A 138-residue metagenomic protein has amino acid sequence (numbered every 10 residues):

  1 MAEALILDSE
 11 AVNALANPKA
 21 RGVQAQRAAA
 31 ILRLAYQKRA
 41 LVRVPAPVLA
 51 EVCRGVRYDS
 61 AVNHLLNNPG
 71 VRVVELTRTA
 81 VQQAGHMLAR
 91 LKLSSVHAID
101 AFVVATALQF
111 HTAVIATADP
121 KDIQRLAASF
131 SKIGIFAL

Functional and structural regions predicted by a protein language model:
M1-V44, C53-P69, F130-S131: Short, well-structured N-terminal submotif of metal-dependent ribonuclease cores
E3, R72-K121, I133: Active-site neighborhoods of divalent-metal-dependent phosphate/nucleic-acid chemistry enzymes
L7-D8, V44-P45, V96-H97, P120 (+1 more regions): Histidine- and aromatic-rich ligand-binding microenvironments
V12-N13, L49, V81, I123: A generic structural signal for short hydrophobic patches within well-formed alpha-helices
A14-N17, A98-A101, R125: Generic structural "secondary-structure junction" signal
A20, L49, P120: Short, glycine/serine-rich, charged loops/turns that create anion-binding and catalytic segments at active sites
I31, L41, A46-R57, V62-S94 (+1 more regions): Mobile, glycine- and charge-enriched loop segments and immediately flanking short secondary-structure elements within
Y36, A107, Q124-A127: N-terminal cationic-hydrophobic initiation segments that often serve targeting/anchoring roles
